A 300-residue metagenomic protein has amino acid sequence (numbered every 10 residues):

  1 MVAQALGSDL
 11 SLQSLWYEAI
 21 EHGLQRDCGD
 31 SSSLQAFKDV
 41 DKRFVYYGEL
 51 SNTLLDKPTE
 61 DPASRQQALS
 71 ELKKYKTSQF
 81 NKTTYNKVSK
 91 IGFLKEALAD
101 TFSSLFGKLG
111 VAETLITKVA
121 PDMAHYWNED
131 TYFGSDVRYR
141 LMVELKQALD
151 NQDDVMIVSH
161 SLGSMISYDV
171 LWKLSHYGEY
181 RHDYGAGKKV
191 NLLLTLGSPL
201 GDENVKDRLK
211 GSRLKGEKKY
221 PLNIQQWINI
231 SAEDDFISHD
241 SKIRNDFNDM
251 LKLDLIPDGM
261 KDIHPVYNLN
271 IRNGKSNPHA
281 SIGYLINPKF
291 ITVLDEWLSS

Functional and structural regions predicted by a protein language model:
M1-L12, W16, P121-W227: Serine-dependent carboxylesterase/thioesterase catalytic core of lipase-like alpha/beta-hydrolase/SGNH enzymes
V2-A3, L10, S14-L15, L34-N151: Active-site catalytic motif of lipid deacylating hydrolases and related acyltransferases
Q4, G48-L54, S164, P199-D202 (+1 more regions): Short loop/turn segments at secondary-structure transitions that flank enzyme active sites
L10-S31: Short catalytic helix/loop segments, enriched in acidic residues and glycine and frequently bearing histidine
A19-G23, Q67-E71, R181-D183, E217-P221 (+1 more regions): Glycine-rich loops and low-complexity Gly/Arg-rich segments that provide flexible linkers or classic glycine-based
S32-S33, H182: Catalytic micro-motifs at enzyme active sites that drive phosphoryl/nucleotidyl and oxygen chemistry
L192, S198-S300: Lipolytic serine-hydrolase domain surface
